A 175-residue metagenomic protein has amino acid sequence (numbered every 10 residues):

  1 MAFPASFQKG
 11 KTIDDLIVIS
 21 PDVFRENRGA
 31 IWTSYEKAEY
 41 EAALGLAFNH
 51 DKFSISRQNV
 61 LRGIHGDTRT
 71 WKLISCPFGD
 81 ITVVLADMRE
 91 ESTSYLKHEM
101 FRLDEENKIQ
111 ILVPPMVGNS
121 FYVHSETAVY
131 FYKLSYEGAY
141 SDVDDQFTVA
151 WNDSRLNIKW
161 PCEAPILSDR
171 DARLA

Functional and structural regions predicted by a protein language model:
M1-E106, T127, L134-A175: Non-catalytic, conserved peripheral segments adjacent to functional cores
N107-I109, V117, A128: Surface-exposed loop/turn positions
I111, N119-H124: Short beta-strand His + acidic residue motifs that chelate non-heme Fe in jelly-roll/DSBH and cupin folds
